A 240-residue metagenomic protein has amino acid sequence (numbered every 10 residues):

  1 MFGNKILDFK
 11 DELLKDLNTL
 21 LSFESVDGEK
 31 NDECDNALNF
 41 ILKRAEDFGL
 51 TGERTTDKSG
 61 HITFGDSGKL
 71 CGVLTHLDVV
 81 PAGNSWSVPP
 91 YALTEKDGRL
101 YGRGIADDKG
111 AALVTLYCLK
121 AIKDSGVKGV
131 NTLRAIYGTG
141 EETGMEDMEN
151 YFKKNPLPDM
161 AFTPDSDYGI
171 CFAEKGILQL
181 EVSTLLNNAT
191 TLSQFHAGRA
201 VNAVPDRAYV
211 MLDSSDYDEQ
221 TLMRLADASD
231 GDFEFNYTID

Functional and structural regions predicted by a protein language model:
F2-R103, D124-G129: Acidic/His- and Gly-rich active-site-bordering loop/insert found across diverse amide/peptide-bond hydrolases
E33, S85, A111, D147-M148: Residues at alpha-helix caps and immediate loop-helix transition turns in enzyme cores, especially N- and C-cap
L42, L119, M223: Short glycine-/small-residue-rich flexible loop motifs, especially phosphate/cofactor-binding loops
E53-T56, G102, A135-Y137, F162-P164: General beta-strand structural signal in soluble alpha/beta enzymes
G68, V130-T132, L157-D159: A general structural motif
V73, T94-E142, L180-L186, D206-Y217 (+1 more regions): Alpha-helical metal-binding/catalytic segments enriched in His/Glu/Asp
E142, E146-D240: Midchain, well-structured core segments that form catalytic/ion-binding scaffolds
